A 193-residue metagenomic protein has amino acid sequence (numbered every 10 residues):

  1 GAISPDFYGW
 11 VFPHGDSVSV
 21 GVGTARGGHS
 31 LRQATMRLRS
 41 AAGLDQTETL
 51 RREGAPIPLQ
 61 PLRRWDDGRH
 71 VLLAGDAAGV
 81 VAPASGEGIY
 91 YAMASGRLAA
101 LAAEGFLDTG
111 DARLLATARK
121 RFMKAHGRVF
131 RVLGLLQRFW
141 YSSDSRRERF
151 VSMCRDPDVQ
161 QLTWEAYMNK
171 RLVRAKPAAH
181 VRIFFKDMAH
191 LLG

Functional and structural regions predicted by a protein language model:
G1-I3, E53-G68, A78-P83, D108-A116 (+3 more regions): Phosphate-binding glycine-rich loops and adjacent basic patches that engage nucleotide phosphates, nucleic-acid
G1-R32: Conserved FAD-binding catalytic core of PHBH/FMO-like flavoproteins
A2, F7, G15-D16, P61-R63 (+5 more regions): Solvent-exposed, flexible loop/coil residues
H14-G15, E48-T49, P58, R128-V129: A short alpha-helix capping/helix-coil boundary motif
R26-A103, D108: FAD/FMN-dependent oxidoreductases across multiple families
E104-G193: C-terminal helical "tail/cap" subdomain of flavin- and related membrane-associated enzymes
